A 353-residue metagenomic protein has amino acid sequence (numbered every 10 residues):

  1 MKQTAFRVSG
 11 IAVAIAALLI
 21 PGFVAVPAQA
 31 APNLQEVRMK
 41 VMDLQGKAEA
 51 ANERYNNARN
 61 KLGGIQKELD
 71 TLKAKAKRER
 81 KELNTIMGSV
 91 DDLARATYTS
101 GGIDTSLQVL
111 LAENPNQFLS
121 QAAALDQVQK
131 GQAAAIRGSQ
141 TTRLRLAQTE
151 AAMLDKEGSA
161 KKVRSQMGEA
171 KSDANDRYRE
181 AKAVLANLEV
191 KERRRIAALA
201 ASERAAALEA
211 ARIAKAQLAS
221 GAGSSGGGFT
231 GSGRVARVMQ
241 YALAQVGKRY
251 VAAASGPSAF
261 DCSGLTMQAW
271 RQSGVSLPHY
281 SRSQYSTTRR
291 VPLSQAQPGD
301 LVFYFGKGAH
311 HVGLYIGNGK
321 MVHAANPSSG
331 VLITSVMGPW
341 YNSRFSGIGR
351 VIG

Functional and structural regions predicted by a protein language model:
M1-E36, K162-A244: Hydrophobic packing segments in regular secondary structure
M1-K77: N-terminal or membrane-proximal amphipathic helix/coiled-coil initiation segments that transition from
A25, T105-Q108, A122, R234 (+2 more regions): Hydrophobic/basic alpha-helical segments enriched in Actinobacteria
E36, D43, A50, T71 (+11 more regions): Extracytoplasmic/secreted proteins, especially bacterial periplasmic and envelope-associated proteins
M42-G46, N56, N60-A170: Amphipathic alpha-helical segments with strong coiled-coil propensity and their capping/boundary positions
Q45-A58, E189, A244-K248, V291-Q295: Short N-terminal helix-initiation segments at or just after the protein's N-terminus
T141-R145, E157-A160, K171, Y178 (+3 more regions): Short, intrinsically disordered/low-complexity patches at protein termini and at juxtamembrane boundaries
G221-G353: Peptidoglycan cell-wall recognition and remodeling modules
